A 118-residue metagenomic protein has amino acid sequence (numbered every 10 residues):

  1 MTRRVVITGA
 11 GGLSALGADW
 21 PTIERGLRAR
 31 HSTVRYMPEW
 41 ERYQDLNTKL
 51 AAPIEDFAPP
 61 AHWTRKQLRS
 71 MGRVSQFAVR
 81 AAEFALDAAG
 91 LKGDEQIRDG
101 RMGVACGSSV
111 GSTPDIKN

Functional and structural regions predicted by a protein language model:
M1-N118: Conserved "HGTGT" condensation-loop signature of ketosynthase/thiolase-family condensing enzymes that catalyze
